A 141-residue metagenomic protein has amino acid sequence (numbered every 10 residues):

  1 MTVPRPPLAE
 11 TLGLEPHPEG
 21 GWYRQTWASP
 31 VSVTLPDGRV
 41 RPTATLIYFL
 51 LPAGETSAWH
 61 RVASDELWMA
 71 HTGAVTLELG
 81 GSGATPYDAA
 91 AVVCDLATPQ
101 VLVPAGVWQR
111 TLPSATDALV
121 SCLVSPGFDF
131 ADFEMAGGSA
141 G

Functional and structural regions predicted by a protein language model:
M1-L102, W108-T111, A115-G141: Non-catalytic, conserved peripheral segments adjacent to functional cores
